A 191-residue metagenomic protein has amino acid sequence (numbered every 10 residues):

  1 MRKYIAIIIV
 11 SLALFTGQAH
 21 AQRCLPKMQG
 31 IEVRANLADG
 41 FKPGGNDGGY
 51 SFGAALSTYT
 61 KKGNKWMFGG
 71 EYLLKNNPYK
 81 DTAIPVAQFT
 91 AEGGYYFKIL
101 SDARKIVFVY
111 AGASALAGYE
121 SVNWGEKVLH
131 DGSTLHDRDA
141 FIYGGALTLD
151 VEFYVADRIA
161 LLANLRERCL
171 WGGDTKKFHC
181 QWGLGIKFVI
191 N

Functional and structural regions predicted by a protein language model:
M1-M28, N191: Cleavable N-terminal export/targeting peptides
K3, L25-Q29, K62-N64, S101-V107 (+1 more regions): Short coil turns and loop connectors of transmembrane beta-barrels in diderm outer membranes and organellar homologs
H20-K75, K187-N191: Short glycine/proline- and aromatic-enriched beta-strand/turn motifs that initiate or cap beta-hairpins
K27-I31, N46-F52, A83-A91, V107 (+2 more regions): Residues that define the transmembrane beta-barrel architecture of outer-membrane proteins
D39-K42, N77-I84, D131-D137, C169-G173: Extracellular loop and loop/strand-boundary signature of outer-membrane beta-barrel proteins
A55-H130, F188-N191: Gram-negative (and chloroplast) outer-membrane scaffold detector with strong preference for beta-barrel transmembrane
K75, D150-N191: Predominantly the C-terminal beta-signal and adjacent terminal strand-loop region of outer-membrane beta-barrel
W124-L165, F188: Extended low-complexity acidic/polar segments
